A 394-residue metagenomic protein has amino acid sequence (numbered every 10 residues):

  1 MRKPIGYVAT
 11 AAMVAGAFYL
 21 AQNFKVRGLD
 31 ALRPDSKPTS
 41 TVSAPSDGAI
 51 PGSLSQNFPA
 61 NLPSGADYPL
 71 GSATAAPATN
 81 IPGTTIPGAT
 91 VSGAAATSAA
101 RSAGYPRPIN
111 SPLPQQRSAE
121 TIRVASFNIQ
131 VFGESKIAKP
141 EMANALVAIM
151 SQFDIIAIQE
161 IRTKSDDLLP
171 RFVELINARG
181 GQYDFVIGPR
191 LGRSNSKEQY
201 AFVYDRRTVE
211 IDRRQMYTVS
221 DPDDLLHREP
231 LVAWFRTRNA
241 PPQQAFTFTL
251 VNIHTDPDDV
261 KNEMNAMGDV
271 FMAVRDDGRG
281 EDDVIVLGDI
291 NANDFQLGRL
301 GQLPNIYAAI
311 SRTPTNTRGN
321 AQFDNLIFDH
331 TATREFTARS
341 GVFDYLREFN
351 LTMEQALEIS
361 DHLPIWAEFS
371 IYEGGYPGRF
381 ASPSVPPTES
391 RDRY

Functional and structural regions predicted by a protein language model:
R2-Y394: Divalent cation-coordinating acidic motifs and surrounding scaffolds that mediate Ca2+/Mg2+/Mn2+/Zn2+-dependent binding
